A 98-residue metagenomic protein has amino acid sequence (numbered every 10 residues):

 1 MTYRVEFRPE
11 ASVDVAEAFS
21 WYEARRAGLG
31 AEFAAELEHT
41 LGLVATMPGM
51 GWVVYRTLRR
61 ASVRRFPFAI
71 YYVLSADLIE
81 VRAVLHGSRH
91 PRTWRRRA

Functional and structural regions predicted by a protein language model:
M1, A31, V54, A69 (+1 more regions): Enriched for short, Lys/Arg-rich terminal
M1-A34: Arg/Lys-rich, positively charged N-terminal/basic patches that mediate binding to nucleic acids
E17, W21-A24, L43-M47, L78: Conserved amphipathic alpha-helical interaction elements at protein-protein interfaces in regulatory, energy-coupling
A34, E38-L41: Short, well-structured alpha-helical segments
H39, T46-I79: Basic/aromatic recognition patch in beta-strand/loop cores that engages polyanionic ligands
